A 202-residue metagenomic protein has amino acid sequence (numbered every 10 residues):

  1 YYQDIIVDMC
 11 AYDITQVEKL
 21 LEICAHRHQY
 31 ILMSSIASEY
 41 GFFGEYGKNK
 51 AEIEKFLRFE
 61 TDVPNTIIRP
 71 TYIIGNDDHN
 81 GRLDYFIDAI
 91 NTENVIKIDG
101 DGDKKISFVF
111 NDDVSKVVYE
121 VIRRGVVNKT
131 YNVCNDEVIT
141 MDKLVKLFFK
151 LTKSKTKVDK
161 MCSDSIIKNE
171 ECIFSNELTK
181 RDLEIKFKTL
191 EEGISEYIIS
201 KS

Functional and structural regions predicted by a protein language model:
Y1-F56: NAD(P)-cofactor binding segment of oxidoreductase domains
F43-E54, N80-D84, S107-F108, V138: Short-chain dehydrogenase/reductase
E54-D77: Conserved beta-loop-beta element that borders a ligand/cofactor-binding pocket
N80-F86, D99-I122, K129: Substrate-positioning beta->alpha
I87-D99, K153-D159: A short C-terminal helix-loop "cap" of Rossmann-like NAD(P)-dependent dehydrogenase/epimerase domains
V117-E171, I198: Mid/C-terminal beta-alpha module of Rossmann-like enzyme folds, strongest in SDR-family dehydrogenases/epimerases
D142, D164-E192: Conserved C-terminal active-site "lid" loop/helix of NAD(P)H-dependent oxidoreductases that clamps the redox cofactor
T189-S202: Amphipathic terminal alpha-helices
